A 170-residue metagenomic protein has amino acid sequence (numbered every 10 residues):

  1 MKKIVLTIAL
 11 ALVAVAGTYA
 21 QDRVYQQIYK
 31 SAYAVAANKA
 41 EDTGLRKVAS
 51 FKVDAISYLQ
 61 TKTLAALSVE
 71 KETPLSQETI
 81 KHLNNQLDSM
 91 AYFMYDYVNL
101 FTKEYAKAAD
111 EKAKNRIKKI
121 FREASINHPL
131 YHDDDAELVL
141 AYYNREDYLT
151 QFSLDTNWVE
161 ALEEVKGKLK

Functional and structural regions predicted by a protein language model:
M1-V24: Bacterial Sec-dependent N-terminal signal peptides
L6-T7, G167-K170: Short amphipathic alpha-helical "recognition" segments used for binding
A9-L10, V53, S125: Enrichment for repetitive, rod-forming helical segments
A14-T18, A49, D54, K62 (+5 more regions): Generic detector of ordered, mature protein regions
Q21-E70: Immediate post-signal-peptide N-terminus of mature secreted/exported proteins
T73-T156, A161, K166-K168: Surface-exposed, polar helix/loop patches in the mature regions of secreted/periplasmic/lumenal proteins that form
